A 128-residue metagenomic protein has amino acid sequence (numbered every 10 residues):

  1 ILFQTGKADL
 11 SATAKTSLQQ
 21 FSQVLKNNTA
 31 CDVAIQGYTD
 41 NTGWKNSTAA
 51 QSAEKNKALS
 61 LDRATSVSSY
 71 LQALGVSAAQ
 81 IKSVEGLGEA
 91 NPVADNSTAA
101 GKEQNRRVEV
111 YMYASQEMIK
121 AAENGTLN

Functional and structural regions predicted by a protein language model:
I1-T5: Acidic/histidine-rich, surface-exposed loop or edge segments in extracytoplasmic proteins
K7-D9, K15, T39-N128: Periplasmic OmpA-like peptidoglycan-binding domain that tethers envelope proteins to the cell wall
F21: Conserved alpha-helical elements of the SDR catalytic core
V24-N27, Y70: Alpha-helical scaffold elements within enzyme catalytic domains, especially in hydrolases
N27-Y38: Short coil-to-beta-strand
